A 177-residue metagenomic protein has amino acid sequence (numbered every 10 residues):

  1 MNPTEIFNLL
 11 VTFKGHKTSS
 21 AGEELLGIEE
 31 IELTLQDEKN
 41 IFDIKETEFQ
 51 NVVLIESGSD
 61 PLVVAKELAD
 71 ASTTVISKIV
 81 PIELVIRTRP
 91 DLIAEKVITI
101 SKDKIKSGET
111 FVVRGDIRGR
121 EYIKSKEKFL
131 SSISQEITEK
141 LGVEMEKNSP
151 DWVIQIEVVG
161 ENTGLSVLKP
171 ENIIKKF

Functional and structural regions predicted by a protein language model:
M1-F177: SAM-dependent transferase fold signal centered on methyltransferase-like domains, encompassing both Class I
